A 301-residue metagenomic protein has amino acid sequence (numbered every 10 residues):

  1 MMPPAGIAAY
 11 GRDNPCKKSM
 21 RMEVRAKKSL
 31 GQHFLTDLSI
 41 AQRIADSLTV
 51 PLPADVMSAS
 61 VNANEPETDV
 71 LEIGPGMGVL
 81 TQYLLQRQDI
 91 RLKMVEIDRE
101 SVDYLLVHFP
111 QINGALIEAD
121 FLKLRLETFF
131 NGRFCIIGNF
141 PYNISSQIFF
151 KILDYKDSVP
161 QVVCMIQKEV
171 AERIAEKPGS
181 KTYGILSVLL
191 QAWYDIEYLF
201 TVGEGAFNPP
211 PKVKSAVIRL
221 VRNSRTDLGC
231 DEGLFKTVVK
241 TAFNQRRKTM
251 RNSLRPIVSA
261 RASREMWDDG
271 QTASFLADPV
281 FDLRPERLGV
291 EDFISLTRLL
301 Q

Functional and structural regions predicted by a protein language model:
M1-M2, M266: Generic alpha-helix initiation/capping and coil-helix boundary signal
P3-T241, D292-L299: Catalytic cores of RNA-modifying enzymes
A26-K27, P279-F281: Short, Lys/Arg-enriched N-terminal segment that forms or immediately precedes the first helix of a structured domain
A63-V70, W267-L276: Glycine-rich, flexible loop segments associated with nucleotide phosphate handling
A216-R222, D227-T272, V280-E291: An accessory alpha-helical subdomain
L254, L276, T297-L300: A general structural motif at alpha-helix termini
